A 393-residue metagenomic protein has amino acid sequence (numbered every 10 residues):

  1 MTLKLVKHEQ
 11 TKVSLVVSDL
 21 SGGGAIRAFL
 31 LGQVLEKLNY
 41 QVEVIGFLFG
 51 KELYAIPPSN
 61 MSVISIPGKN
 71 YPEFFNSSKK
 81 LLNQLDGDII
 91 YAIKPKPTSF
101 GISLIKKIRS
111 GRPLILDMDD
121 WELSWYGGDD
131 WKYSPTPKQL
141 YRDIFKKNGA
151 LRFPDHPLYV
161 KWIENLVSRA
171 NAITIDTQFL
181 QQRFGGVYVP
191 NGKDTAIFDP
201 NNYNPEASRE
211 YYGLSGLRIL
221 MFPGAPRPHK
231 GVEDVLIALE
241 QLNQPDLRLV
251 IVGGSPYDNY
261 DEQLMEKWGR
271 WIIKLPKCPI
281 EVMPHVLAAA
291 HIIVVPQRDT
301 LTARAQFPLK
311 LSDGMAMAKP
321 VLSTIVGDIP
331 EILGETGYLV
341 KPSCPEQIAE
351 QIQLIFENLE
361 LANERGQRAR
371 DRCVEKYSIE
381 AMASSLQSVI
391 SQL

Functional and structural regions predicted by a protein language model:
M1-S59, A172, I237-L242: N-terminal subdomain of nucleotide-sugar transferases
P97, K230, P279-V286, H291-M315 (+1 more regions): Nucleotide-sugar-dependent
F179, G192: Carbohydrate-associated surface elements
K193-Y211: Acidic anion/phosphate-binding donor-loop and adjacent secondary structure in glycosyltransferase catalytic cores
G213-K230, L236-L239, V250: Conserved donor-binding/catalytic core segment of Leloir-type glycosyltransferases
D261-P284: Nucleotide-activated donor-binding/catalytic signature segment of Leloir-type glycosyltransferases, i.e., the conserved
E335-P345, L354-E360: Conserved acidic donor-binding segment of nucleotide-sugar-dependent glycosyltransferases
L354, L361-K376, M382-S388: A short, well-ordered alpha-helix in the C-terminal region of glycosyltransferases
